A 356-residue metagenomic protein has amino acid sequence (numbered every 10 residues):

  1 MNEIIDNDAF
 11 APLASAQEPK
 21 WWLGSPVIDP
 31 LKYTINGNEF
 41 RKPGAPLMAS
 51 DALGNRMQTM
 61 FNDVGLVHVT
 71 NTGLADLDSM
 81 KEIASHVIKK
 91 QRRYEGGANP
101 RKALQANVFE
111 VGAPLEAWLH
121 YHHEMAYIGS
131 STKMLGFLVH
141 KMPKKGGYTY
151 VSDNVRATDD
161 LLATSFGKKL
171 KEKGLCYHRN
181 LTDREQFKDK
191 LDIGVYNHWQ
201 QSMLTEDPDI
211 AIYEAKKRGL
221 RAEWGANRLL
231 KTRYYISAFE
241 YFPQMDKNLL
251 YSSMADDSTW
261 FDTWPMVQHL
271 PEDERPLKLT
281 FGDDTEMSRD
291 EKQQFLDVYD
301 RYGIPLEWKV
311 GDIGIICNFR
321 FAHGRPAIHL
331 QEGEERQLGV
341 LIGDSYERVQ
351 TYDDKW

Functional and structural regions predicted by a protein language model:
N2-M48, L115-L119, S130-W356: Active-site environment of non-heme Fe oxygenases that use a 2-His-1-carboxylate facial triad
S50, N55-L66: General structural concept
R56-M57, M125-A126, S237-E240: Short, surface-exposed beta-strand/loop micro-motifs that present aromatic residues
D63-E95: Membrane helical hairpin/interfacial module
T72-L74, E124-A126, V139-M142: Beta-hairpin (beta-strand-turn-beta-strand) motif
K90-K102, A222-W224, I304-E307: Polymerase palm active-site segment centered on the conserved acidic dipeptide of motif C
Y94-W118, H123: A gly/proline- and charged-residue-enriched helix-loop-helix capping module
